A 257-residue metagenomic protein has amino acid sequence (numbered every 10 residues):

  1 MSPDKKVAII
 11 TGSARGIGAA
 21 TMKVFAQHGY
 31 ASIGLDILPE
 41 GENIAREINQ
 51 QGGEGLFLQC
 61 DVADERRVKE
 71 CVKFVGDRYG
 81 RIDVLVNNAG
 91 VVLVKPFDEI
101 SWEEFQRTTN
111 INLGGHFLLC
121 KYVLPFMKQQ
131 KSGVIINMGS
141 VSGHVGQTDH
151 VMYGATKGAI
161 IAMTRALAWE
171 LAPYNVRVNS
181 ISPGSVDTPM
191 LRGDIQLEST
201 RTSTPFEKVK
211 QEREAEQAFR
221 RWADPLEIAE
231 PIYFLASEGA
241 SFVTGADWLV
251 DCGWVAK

Functional and structural regions predicted by a protein language model:
A14-R15: Conserved glycine-rich cofactor-binding loop
H28-N43: Conserved glycine-rich Rossmann-like NAD(P)H-binding loop of the short-chain dehydrogenase/reductase
P96-F97, E104-T109, R213: Substrate-binding pocket helix/loop in short-chain dehydrogenase/reductase
F117, R221-V250, V255: C-terminal substrate-recognition "lid" of short-chain dehydrogenase/reductases
C120, T156, T164: Active-site helix of classical SDR
P125, W169-P173, S241: Alpha-helical segment proximal to the catalytic Tyr-Lys
S140: Residue(s) in the substrate-gating loop at a strand-loop-helix junction that position the organic substrate next
